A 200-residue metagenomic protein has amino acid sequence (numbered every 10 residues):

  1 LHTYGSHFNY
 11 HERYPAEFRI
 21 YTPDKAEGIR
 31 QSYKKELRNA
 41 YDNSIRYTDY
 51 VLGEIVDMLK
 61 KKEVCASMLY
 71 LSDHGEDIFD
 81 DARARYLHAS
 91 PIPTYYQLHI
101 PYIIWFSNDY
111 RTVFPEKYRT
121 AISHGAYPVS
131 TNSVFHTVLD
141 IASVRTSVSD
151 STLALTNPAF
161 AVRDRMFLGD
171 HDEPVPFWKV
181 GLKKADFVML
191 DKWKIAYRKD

Functional and structural regions predicted by a protein language model:
L1-D200: Catalytic domains that recognize anionic headgroups
